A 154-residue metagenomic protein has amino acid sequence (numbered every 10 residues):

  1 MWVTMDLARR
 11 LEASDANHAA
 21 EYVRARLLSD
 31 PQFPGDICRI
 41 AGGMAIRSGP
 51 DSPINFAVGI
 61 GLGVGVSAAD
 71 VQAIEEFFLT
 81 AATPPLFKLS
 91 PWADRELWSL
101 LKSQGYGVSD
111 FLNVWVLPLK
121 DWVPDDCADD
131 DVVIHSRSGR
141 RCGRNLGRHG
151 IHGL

Functional and structural regions predicted by a protein language model:
M1-A25, P53, G59, L112 (+1 more regions): Short amphipathic alpha-helix that is part of the acyltransferase structural core
M1-L79, D94: N-terminal charged segments
P31-G43, G105, F111-V114, C142 (+1 more regions): Bulky hydrophobic/aromatic packing residues
L62-G143: Acyl-donor-binding surface of acyltransferase catalytic domains
